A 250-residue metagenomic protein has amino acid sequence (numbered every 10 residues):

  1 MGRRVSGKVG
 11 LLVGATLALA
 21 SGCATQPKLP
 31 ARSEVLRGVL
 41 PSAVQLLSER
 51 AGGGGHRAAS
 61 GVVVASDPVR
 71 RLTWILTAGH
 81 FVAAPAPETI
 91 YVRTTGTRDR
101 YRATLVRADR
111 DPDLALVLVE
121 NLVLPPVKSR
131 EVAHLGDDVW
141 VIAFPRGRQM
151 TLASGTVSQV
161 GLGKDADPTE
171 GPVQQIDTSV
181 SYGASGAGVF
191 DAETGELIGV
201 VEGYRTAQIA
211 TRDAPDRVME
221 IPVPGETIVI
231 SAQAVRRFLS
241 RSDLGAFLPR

Functional and structural regions predicted by a protein language model:
M1-L11: Bacterial N-terminal signal peptides that target proteins for export
G10-A20: Bacterial N-terminal signal peptides
L29-R32, A43, L47-I75, Y101-R102 (+2 more regions): A conserved glycine-rich beta-strand in the N-terminal activation segment of trypsin-fold
E34-V35, V62-S66, T104-V106, L118-Q149: Active-site substrate-binding loop(s) of clan PA
L40-L47, A59, L118-P126, T151-F238: Active-site region of chymotrypsin-like
L46-S48, P87-G96, D137-F144: Short conserved beta-strand and strand-loop elements enriched in small hydrophobics with frequent Asp/Gly
S66-D111, N121, R212-A214: Catalytic-histidine neighborhood of serine endopeptidases, predominantly the chymotrypsin-like S1/PA family
